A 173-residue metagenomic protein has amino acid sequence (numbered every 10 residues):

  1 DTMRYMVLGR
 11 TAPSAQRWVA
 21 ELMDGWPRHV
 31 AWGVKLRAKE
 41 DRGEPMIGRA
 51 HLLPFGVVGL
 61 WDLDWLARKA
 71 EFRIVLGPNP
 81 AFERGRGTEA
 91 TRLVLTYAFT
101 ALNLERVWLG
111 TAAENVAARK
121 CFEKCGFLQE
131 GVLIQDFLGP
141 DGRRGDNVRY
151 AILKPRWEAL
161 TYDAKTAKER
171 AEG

Functional and structural regions predicted by a protein language model:
D1-P80, L138, R143-G173: GNAT-family acyltransferases
F72-I74, L109, E123, Q129 (+1 more regions): A structural signal for short, well-ordered beta-strand segments
G77-N79, L109-R119, F137: Conserved beta-strand-loop-alpha-helix junction that forms the acyl-donor binding cleft
A81, G85-V94: Conserved acetyl-CoA pyrophosphate-binding loop and the N-cap/start of the following alpha-helix in GNAT-like
T88, A113-G131: Conserved active-site alpha-helix within GNAT-family acetyltransferase domains
T91-F99, E123: A conserved short alpha-helix in the GNAT/GCN5 acetyltransferase fold that borders and helps form the acetyl-CoA
T100-G110: Conserved GNAT acetyl-CoA-binding A-motif
W108-T111, L128-G145: Conserved catalytic-core motifs of GNAT/GCN5-like acyltransferases
